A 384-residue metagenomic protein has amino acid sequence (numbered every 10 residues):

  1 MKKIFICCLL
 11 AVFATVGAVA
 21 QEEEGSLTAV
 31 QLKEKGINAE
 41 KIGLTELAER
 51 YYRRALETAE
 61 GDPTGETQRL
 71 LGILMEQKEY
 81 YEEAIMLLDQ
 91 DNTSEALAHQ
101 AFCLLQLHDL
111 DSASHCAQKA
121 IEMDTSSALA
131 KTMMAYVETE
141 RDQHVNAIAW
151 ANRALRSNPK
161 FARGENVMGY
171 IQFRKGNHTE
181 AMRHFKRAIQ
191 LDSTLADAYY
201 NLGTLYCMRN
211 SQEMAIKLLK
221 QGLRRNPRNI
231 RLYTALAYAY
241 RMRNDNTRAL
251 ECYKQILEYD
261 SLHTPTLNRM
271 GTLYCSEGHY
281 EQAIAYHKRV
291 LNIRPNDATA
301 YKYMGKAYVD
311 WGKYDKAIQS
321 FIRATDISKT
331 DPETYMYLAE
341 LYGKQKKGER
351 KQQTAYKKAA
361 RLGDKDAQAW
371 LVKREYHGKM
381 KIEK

Functional and structural regions predicted by a protein language model:
C7-T15: Bacterial N-terminal signal peptides
A18-E82, M86-N92, K365, V372 (+1 more regions): N-terminal leader/linker segments that initiate helical-solenoid repeat arrays
A29, D62-G65, S94-A98, A128-L129 (+7 more regions): Helix-start (N-cap) detector for alpha-helical repeat units in TPR-like alpha-solenoids, especially tetratricopeptide
E34, R69-L70, H99-F102, M133 (+7 more regions): Canonical tetratricopeptide repeat
G43-R50, K78-L87, L107-K119, R141-R153 (+6 more regions): Structural signature of tandem alpha-helical TPR/SEL1-like repeats, specifically the intra-repeat loop/turn
T58-E60, Q90-S94, M123, S157 (+6 more regions): Structural marker of alpha-solenoid helical repeat scaffolds
G343-K384: Terminal, low-structured helical/coil segments at or just beyond the last alpha-helical repeat
